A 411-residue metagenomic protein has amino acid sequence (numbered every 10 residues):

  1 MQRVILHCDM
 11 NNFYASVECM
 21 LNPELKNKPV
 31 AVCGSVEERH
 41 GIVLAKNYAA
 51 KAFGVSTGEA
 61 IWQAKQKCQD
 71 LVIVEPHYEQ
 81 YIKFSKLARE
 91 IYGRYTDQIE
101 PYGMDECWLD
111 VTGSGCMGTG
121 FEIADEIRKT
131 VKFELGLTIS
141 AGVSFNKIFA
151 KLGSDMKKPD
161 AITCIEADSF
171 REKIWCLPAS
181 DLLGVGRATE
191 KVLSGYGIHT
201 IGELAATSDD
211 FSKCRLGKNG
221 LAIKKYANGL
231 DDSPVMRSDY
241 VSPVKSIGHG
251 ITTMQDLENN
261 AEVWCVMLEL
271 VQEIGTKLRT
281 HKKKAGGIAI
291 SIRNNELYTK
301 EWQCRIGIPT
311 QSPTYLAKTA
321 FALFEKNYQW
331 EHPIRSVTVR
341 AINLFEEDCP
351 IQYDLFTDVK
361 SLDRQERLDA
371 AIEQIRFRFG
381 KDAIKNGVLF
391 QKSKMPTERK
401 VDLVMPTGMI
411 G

Functional and structural regions predicted by a protein language model:
M1-K225, V235-S238, T276, V359-G411: Gly/Gly-Pro- and Ser/Thr-rich, intrinsically disordered tail segments characteristic of DNA damage-repair and tolerance
H7, T189-P333: DNA-contacting surface of Y-family translesion DNA polymerases
F13, V36-R39, N295-Y298, L344-E347: Short, charged/polar surface micro-motifs in flexible loops or helix N-caps
V72-I73, Y298-W302, C349-P350: Short small-residue beta-strand/loop micro-motif enriched in glycine and branched aliphatics
Y102-E106, S144-K147, K283-G287, H332-S336: Short Gly/Ser/Thr- and Asp/Glu-enriched loop/turn motifs at secondary-structure junctions
C107-G113, E301-C304, Q352-T357: Short, hydrophobic beta-strand segments
T138-S140, A289, S336-T338: Residues at or immediately flanking beta-strands
Y315, F321-R378: C-terminal hydrophobic structural anchor segments that stabilize assembly/packing rather than catalytic chemistry
